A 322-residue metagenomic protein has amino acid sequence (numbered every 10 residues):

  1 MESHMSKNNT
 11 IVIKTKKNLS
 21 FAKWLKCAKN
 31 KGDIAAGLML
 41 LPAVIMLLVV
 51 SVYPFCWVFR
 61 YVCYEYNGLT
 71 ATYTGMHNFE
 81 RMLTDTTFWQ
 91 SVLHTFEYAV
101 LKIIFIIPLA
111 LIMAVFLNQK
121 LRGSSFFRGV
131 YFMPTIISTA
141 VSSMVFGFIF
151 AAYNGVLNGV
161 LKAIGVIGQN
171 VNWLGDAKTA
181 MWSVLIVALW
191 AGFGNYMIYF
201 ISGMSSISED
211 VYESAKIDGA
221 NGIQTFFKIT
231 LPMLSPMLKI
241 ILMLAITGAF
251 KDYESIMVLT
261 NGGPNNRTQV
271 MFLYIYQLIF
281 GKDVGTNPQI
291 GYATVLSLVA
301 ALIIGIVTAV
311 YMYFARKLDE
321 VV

Functional and structural regions predicted by a protein language model:
M1-N30: Short, Lys/Arg-rich, polar N-terminal cytosolic tail immediately upstream of the first transmembrane signal-anchor
K31-V322: A structural signal for multi-pass alpha-helical bundles of membrane permease subunits that mediate small-molecule
